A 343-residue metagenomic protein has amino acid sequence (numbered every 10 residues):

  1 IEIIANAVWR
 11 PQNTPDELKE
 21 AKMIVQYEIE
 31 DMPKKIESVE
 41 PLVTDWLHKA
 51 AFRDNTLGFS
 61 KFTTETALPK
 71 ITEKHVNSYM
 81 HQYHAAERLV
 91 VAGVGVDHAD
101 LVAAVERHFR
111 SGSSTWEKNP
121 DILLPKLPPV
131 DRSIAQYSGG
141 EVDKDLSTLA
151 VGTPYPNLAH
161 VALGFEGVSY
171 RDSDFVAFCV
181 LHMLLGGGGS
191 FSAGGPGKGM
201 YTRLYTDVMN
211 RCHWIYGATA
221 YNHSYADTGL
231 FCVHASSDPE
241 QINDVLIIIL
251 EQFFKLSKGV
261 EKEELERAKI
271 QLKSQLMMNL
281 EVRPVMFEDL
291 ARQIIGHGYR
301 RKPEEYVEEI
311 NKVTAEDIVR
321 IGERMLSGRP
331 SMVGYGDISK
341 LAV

Functional and structural regions predicted by a protein language model:
I1-V130, P156-A162, G167-S169, T206-V343: Charge-rich, well-structured scaffold segments of protease-associated domains
E117-T206, H223, L230: His/Glu-based metal-binding/catalytic segments typifying zinc-dependent metallopeptidases
